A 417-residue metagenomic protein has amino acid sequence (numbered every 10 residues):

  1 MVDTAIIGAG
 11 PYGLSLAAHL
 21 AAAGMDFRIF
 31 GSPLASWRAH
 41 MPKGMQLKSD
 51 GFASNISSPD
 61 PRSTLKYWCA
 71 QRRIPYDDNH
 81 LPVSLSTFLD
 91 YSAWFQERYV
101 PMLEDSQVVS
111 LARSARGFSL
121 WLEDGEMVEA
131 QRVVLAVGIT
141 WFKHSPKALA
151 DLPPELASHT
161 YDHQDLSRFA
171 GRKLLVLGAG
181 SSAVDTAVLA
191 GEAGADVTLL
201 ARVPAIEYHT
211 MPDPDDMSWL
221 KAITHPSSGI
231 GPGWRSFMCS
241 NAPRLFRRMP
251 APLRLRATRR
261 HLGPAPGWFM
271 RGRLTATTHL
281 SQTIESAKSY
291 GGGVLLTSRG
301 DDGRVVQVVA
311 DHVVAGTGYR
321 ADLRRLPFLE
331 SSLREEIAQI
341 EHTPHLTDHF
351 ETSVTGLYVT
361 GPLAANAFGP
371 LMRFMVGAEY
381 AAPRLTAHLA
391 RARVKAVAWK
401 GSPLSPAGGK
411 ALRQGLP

Functional and structural regions predicted by a protein language model:
M1-L34, D77-S181, D185-P417: Flavin (primarily FAD) cofactor-binding/catalytic cores of flavoenzymes
W37: Charged, glycine-enriched surface loops/patches that mediate electrostatic binding to polyanionic ligands
H40-M41, P327: Short, flexible helix/strand-to-coil boundary loops that buttress conserved ligand/catalytic motifs in alpha/beta
M41-I74, P226-R247: Flavin (FAD/FMN) cofactor-binding and adjacent substrate-gating region of FAD-dependent oxidoreductase domains
